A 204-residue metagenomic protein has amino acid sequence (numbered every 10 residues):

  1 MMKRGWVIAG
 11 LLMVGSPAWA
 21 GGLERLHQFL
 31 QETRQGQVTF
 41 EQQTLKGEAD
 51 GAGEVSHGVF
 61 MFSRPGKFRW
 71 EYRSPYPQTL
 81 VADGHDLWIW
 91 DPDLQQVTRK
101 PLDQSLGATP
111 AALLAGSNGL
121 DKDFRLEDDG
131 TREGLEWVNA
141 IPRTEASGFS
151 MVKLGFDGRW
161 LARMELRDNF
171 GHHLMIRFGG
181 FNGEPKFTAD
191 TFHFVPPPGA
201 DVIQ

Functional and structural regions predicted by a protein language model:
M1-V7: Bacterial N-terminal signal peptides that target proteins for export
I8-L12: Hydrophobic helical h-region of N-terminal Sec-dependent signal peptides in bacterial secretory/periplasmic proteins
G15-P17: N-terminal signal peptide c-region/cleavage motif recognized by signal peptidases
G21, T98, G119-Q204: Gly/Pro-enriched, hydrophobic low-complexity segments that function as extracytoplasmic propeptides/linkers
R25, Q31-G84: N-terminal mature ectodomain segment of secretory-pathway/periplasmic proteins
Q42-T44, G66, Y72-Y76, G84-D86 (+7 more regions): A mature extracytoplasmic/lumenal domain signature
G51-H57, P77-T79, V97, F149-M151 (+1 more regions): Short, mixed charged/polar active-site loops that provide acid/base catalysis or chelate metal/phosphate cofactors
I89-A115: Acidic/charged, solvent-exposed loop-and-adjacent secondary-structure segments enriched in E/D, K/R, S/T, and G/P
